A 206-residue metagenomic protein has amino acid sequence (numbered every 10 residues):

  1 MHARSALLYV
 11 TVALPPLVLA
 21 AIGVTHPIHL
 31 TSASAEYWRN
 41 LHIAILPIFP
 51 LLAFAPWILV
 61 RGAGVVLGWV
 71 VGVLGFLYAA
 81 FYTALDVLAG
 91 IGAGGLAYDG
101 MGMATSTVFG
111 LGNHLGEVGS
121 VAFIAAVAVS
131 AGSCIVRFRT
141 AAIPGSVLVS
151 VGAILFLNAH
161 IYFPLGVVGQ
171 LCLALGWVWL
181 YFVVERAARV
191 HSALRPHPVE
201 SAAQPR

Functional and structural regions predicted by a protein language model:
M1-E200, P205: Hydrophobic, aromatic-enriched alpha-helical segments typical of multi-pass transmembrane helices
